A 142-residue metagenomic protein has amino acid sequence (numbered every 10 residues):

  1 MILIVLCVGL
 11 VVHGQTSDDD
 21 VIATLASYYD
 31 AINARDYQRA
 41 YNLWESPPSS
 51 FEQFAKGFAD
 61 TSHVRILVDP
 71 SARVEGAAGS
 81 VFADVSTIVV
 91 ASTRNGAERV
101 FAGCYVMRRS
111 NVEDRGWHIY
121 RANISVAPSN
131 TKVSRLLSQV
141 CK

Functional and structural regions predicted by a protein language model:
M1-G9: Bacterial N-terminal signal peptides
V8, D60-S62, E113: Short, structurally constrained coil/turn elements that cap an alpha-helix or connect an alpha-helix to the following
V12-A34: Short, low-complexity N-terminal intrinsically disordered segments enriched in polar/charged residues
I22-A26, Y37-D84: Short solvent-exposed beta->alpha transition segments
A34-Y37, R94-G96: Alpha-helix boundary/capping and short turn/kink residues
G76-K142: Exposed beta-sheet edge and beta->alpha loop/turn motif
